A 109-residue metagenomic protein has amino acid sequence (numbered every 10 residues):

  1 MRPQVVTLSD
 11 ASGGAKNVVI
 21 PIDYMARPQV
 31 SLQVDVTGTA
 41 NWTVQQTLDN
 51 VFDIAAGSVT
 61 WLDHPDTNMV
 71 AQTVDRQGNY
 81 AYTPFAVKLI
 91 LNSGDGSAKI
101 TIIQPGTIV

Functional and structural regions predicted by a protein language model:
M1-V6, V51-H64: Surface-exposed loop/edge segments in extracytoplasmic proteins
V6-G13: Short, charged/polar N-terminal "headpieces" of proteins
G13-R27, L62-V109: Beta-sandwich interaction modules
P28-L32: Structural beta-strand segments of beta-rich domains
D35-T39, G94: Short solvent-exposed strand-capping/beta-turn motif centered on an Asx-Ser/Thr pair
T39-G57, I100-P105: Short, surface-exposed beta-strand/strand-loop-strand elements in extracellular ectodomains
